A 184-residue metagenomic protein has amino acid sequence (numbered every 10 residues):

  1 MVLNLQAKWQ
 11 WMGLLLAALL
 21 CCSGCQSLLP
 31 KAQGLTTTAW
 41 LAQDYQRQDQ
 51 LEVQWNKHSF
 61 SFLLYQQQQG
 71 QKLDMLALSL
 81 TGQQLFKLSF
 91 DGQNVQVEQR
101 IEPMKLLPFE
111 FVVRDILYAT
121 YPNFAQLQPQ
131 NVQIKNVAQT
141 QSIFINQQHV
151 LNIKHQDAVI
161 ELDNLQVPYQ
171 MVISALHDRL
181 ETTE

Functional and structural regions predicted by a protein language model:
M1-S27: Sec-dependent bacterial lipoprotein signal peptides
N4-Q6, S61, Q147: A generic local structural motif
Q10-M12, L41, N56: Short linear interaction motif-like sites in intrinsically disordered regions of transcription factors
L19-L41: Bacterial Sec signal peptide processing site at the extreme N-terminus
Q26-L28, Q50-E52, Q83, K87 (+2 more regions): Mature, soluble, non-transmembrane domains
Q43-S79: Post-signal-peptide N-terminal segment of Sec-exported extracytoplasmic proteins
Q69-G70, F90-Q93: A short, structured loop/turn motif at beta-sheet edges
